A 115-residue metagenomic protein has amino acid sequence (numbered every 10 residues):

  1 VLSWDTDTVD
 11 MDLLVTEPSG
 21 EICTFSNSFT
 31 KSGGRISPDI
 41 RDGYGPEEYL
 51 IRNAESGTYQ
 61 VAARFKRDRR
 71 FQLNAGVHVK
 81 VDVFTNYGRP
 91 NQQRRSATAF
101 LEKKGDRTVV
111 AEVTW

Functional and structural regions predicted by a protein language model:
V1-W115: Intrinsic-disorder/low-complexity signal
